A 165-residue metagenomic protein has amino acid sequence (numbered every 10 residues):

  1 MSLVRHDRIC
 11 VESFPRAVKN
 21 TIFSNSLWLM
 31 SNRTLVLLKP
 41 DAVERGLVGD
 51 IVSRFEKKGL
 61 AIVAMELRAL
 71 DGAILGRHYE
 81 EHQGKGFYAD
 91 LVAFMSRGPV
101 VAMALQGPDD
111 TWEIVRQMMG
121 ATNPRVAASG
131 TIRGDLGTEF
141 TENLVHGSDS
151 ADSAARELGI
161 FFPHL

Functional and structural regions predicted by a protein language model:
S13: Cationic, low-complexity basic patches in intrinsically disordered or flexible, solvent-exposed regions
I22-L165: Non-catalytic terminal and connector segments of soluble metabolic enzymes
